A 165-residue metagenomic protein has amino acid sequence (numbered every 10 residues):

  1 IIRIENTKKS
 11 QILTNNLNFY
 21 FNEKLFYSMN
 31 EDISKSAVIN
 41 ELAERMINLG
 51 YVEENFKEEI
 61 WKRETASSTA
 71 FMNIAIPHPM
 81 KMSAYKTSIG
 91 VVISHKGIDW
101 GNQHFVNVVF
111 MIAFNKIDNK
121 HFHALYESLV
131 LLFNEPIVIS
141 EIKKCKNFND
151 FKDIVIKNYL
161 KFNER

Functional and structural regions predicted by a protein language model:
I1-R165: Cytosolic covalent-transfer regions centered on His/Cys nucleophiles that carry phosphoryl or persulfide groups
